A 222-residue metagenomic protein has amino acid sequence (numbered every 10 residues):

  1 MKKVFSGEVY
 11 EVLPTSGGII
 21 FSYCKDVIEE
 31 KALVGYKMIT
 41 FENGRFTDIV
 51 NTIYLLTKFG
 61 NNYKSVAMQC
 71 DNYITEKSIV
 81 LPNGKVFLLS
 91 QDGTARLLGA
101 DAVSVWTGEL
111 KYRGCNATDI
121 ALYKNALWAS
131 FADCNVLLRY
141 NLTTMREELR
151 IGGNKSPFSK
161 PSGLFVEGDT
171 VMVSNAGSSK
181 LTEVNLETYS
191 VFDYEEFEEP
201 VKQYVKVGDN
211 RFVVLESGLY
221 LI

Functional and structural regions predicted by a protein language model:
M1-F5, N62-C70, V103-Y112, R146-S156 (+1 more regions): A short beta-strand motif characteristic of beta-propeller blades
S6-S16, V50-Y54, S65-P82, R113-K124 (+2 more regions): Repeated scaffold domains used in trafficking and secretory/extracellular systems, primarily beta-propellers
F21-D26, V80-L81, L88-D92, A129-N135 (+2 more regions): Conserved beta-strand positions in repeat-built beta-propeller and related beta-rich domains
C24-R45: Short, conserved, GDST-rich strand-edge loop motifs in beta-rich repeat architectures
F41-G44, K58-N61, G99-A102, N141-M145 (+1 more regions): Short loop/turn segments that connect beta-strands within beta-propeller blades
R96, L138, K180-T182, Y220: WD40 beta-propeller blade core
V105-E167: Eukaryotic tandem repeat interaction scaffolds
K202-I222: Blade-level signature of beta-propeller repeat domains, shared across WD40, Kelch, NHL, RCC1 and BNR/Asp-box propellers
